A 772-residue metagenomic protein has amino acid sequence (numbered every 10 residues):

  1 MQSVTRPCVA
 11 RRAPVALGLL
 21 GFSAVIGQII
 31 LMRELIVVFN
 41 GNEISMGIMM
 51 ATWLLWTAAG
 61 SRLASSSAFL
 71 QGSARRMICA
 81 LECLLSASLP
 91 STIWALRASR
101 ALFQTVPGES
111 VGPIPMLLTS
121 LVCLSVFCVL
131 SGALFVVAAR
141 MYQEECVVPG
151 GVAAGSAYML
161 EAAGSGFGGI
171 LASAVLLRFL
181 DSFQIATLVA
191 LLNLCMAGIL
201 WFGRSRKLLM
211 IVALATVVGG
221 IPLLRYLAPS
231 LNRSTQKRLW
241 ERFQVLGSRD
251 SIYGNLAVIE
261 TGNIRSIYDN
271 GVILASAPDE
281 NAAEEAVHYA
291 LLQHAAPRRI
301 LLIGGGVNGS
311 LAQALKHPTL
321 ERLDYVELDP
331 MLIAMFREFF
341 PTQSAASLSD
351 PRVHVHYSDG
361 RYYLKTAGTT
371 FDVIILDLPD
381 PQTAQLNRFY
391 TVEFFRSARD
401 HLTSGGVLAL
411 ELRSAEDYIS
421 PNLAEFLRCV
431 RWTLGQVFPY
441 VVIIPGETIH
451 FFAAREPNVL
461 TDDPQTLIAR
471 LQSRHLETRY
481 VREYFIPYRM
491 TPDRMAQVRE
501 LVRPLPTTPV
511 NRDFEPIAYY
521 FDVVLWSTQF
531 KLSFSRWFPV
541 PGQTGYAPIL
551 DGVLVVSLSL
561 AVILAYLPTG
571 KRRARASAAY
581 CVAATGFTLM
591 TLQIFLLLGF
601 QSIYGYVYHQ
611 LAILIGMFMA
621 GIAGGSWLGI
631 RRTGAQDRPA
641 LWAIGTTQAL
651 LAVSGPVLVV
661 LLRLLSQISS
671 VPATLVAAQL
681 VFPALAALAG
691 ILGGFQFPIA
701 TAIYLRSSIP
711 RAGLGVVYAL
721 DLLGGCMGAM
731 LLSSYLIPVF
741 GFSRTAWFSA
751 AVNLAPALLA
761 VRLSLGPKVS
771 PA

Functional and structural regions predicted by a protein language model:
M1-E483, P487-A772: Alpha-helical transmembrane segments of multi-pass membrane proteins
